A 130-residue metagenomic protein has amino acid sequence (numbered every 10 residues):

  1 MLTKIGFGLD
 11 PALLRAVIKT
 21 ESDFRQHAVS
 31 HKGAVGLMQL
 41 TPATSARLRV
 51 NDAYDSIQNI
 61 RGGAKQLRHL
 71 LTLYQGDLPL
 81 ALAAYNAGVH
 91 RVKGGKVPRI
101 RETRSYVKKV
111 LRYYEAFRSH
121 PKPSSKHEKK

Functional and structural regions predicted by a protein language model:
M1-K130: Catalytic glycan-binding domains that act on GlcNAc-containing polysaccharides
